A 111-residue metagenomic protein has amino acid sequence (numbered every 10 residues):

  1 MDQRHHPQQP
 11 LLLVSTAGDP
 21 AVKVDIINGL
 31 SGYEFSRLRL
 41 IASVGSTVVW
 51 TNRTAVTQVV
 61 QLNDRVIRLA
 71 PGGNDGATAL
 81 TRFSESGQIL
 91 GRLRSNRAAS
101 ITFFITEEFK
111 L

Functional and structural regions predicted by a protein language model:
D2-H6: Intrinsic-disorder-associated, low-complexity terminal segments enriched in Asp/Asn/His/Tyr and depleted of Lys/Arg
P7-G18, P71-L111: Extracellular/periplasmic metallocenter environments
A17-T47: N-terminal edge beta-strand
E34-S36, N63, A77: Short, solvent-exposed loop/turn positions at domain surfaces that link secondary-structure elements or cap domain
S46, V56-Q58: Short beta-strand/loop motifs in extracellular/secreted proteins, especially within beta-sandwich accessory domains
T51-T54: Asparagine-centered strand-capping/turn motif at beta-strand->loop junctions
V59-R65: Short, surface-exposed beta-strand/strand-loop-strand elements in extracellular ectodomains
